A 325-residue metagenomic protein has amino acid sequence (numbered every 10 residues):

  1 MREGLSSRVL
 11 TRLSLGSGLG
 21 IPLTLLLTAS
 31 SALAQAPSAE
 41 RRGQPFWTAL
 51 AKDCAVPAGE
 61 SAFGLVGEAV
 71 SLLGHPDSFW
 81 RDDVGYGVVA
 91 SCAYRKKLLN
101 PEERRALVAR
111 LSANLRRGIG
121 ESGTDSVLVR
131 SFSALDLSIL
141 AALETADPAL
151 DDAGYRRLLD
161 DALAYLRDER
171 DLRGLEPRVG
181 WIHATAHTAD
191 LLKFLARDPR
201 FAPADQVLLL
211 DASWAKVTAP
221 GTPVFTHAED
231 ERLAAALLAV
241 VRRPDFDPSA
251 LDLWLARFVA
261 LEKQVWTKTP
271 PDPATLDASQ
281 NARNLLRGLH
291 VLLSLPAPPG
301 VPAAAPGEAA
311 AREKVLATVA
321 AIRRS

Functional and structural regions predicted by a protein language model:
M1-L13: N-terminal secretory signal peptides that target proteins for export/translocation
S14-A29: Bacterial N-terminal signal peptides
T28, G74-H75, R197-R200: Residues in soluble alpha-helical coiled-coils and helical-bundle/repeat scaffolds
S30-A34: Sec/Tat signal peptide C-region and signal peptidase I cleavage site
Q35-Y94, L276-S325: N-terminal alpha-helical scaffold/docking segments in eukaryotic complex subunits
L50-L163, P273: Alpha-helical solenoid scaffolds in large eukaryotic transport, assembly, and signaling factors
L107-R116, G120-F246, D252: Eukaryote-skewed repeat-based solenoidal scaffolds used as protein-protein interaction platforms, primarily
A215-P306: Extended alpha-helical scaffolding segments
